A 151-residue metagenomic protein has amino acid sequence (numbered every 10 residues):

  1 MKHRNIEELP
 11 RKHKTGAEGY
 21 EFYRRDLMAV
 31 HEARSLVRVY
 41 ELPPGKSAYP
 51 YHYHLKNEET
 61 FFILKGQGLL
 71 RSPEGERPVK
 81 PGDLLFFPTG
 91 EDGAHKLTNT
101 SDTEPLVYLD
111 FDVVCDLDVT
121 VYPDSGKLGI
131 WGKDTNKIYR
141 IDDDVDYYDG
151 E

Functional and structural regions predicted by a protein language model:
M1-R34, V121-E151: A short, N-terminal "cap"/entry segment at the start of jelly-roll beta-barrel domains of the cupin/DSBH fold
R38-H54, D92: Conserved short histidine dyad/triad with adjacent acidic residue
V39, S72-E74, N99, D110: Residue-level recognition of conserved beta-strand positions in structured domain cores
E58, F62-L69, P73-E74: Glycine- and acidic-residue-biased ligand/ion/polar-headgroup-sensing regions
P73-G90: Short acidic-glycine-tyrosine-enriched beta hairpin
T89-L117: Ligand-binding loop in jelly-roll beta-barrel domains
